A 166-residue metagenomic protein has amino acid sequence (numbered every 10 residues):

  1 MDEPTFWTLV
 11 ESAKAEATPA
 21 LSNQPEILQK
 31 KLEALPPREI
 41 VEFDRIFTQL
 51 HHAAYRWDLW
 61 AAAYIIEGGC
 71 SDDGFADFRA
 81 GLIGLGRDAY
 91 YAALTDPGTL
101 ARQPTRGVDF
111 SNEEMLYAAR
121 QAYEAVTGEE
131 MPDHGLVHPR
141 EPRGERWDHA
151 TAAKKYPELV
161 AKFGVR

Functional and structural regions predicted by a protein language model:
M1-E39: N-terminal leader/targeting peptides and immediately adjacent processing regions
E3-F6, P25, I40-F47, S71-F75 (+3 more regions): Short runs of predominantly hydrophobic/aromatic residues within well-ordered alpha helices that form helix-helix
W7, G128-R166: Long, solvent-exposed, polar/charged low-complexity segments
K14, P36, H52-Y55, I83-R87 (+2 more regions): Hydrophobic/aromatic-lined pockets within catalytic cores
S22-E26, D58-Y64, A92-T95: Short coil/turn segments at secondary-structure boundaries
Q29-G69: A glycine-rich, hydrophobic loop/mini-helix early in the fold
Y64-L94, L100: Hydrophobic/aromatic-rich, well-ordered segments within soluble, folded domains that form packed cores
A89-A122: An exposed acidic His-Trp-rich patch
